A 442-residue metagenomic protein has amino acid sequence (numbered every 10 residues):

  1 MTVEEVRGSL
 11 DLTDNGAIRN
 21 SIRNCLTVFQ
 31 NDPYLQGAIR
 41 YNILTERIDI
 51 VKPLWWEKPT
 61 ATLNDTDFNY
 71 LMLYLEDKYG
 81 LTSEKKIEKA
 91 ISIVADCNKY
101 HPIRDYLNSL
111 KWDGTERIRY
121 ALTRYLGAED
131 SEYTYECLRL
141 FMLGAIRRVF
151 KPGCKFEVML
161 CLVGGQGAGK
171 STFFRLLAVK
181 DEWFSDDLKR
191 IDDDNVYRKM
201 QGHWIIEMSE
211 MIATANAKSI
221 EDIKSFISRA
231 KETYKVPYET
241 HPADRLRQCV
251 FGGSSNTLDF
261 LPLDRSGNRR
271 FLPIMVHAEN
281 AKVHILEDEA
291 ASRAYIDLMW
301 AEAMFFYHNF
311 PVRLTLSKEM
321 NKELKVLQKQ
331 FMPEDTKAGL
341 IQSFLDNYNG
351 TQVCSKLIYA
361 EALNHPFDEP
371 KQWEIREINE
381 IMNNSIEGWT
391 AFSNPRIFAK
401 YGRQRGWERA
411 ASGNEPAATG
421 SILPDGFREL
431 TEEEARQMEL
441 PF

Functional and structural regions predicted by a protein language model:
M1-E116, E132, E136, D368-E369 (+4 more regions): N-terminal nucleic-acid engagement/recognition segments and initiation subdomains in replication, restriction
I91-Q201, I205, K356, L363: P-loop NTPase catalytic core of nucleic-acid-dependent motor ATPases
V196-Q201, V236-S254: AAA+/SF3 P-loop NTPase mechanochemical coupling elements
I205-I227, L261-G267: Conserved AAA+/SF3 P-loop NTPase catalytic/coupling segment centered on the Walker-B
I220-A243: Conserved catalytic/switch belt of AAA+ P-loop NTPases
L263-A281: A short helix-turn-beta junction within AAA+ P-loop NTPase domains corresponding to the substrate/partner-engaging
F306-G350: Conserved alpha/beta core segments of nucleic-acid transaction machinery
E361-E369: Short helix-coil junctions and helix-kink-helix linkers
